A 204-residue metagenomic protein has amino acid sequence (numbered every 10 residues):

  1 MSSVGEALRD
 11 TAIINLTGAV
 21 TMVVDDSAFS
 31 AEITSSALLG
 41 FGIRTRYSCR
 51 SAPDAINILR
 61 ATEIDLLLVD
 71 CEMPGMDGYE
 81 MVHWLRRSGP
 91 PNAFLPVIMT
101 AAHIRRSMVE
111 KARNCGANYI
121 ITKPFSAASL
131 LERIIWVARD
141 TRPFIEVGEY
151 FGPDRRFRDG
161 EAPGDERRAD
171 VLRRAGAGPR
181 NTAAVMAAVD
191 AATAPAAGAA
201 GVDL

Functional and structural regions predicted by a protein language model:
L8, R139-L204: CheY-like receiver
T17-F29, T34-L38, L67: Conserved acidic segment of CheY-like receiver
S35, E80, A93, I104-Y119 (+2 more regions): Alpha4 helix (beta4-alpha4-beta5 surface) of REC/receiver domains from two-component response regulators
S48-N57, G78: Helix N-cap/capping motif at the beta->alpha junctions
T62-V69: Active-site beta3 strand of CheY-like receiver
D70-E72, A101: Active-site residues of response regulator receiver
D77-N92: Short amphipathic alpha-helix used as the core "switch/output" element in two-component signaling
K123: A Lys-centered signature of the CheY-like receiver
